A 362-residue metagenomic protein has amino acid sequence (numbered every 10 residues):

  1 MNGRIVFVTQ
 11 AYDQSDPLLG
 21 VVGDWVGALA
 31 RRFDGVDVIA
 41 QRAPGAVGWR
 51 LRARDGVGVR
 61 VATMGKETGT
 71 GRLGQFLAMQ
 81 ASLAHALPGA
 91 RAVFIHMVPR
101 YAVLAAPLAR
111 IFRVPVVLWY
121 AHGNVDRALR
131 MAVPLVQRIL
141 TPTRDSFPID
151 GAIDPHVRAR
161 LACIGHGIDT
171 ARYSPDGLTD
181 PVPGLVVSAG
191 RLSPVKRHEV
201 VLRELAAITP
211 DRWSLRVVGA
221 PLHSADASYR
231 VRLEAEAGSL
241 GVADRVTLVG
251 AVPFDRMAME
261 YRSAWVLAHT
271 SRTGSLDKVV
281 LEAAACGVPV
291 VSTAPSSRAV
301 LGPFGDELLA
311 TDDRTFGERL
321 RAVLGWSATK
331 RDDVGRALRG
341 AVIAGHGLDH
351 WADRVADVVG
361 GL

Functional and structural regions predicted by a protein language model:
V6-V8, G177-K196, V201-A207, R216-V218: Conserved donor-binding/catalytic core segment of Leloir-type glycosyltransferases
G20-G27, S193-A207, D211, S228-Y229: A conserved mid-protein helix/loop that constitutes part of the nucleotide-sugar donor-binding site
W49-L51, S214-A243, R256: Short, structured helix-loop element that forms part of the nucleotide-activated donor/catalytic region
A90-A92, R262-S275, V288: Acidic donor-binding loop of glycosyltransferase active sites
R172-D176, G325-G360: A charged, aromatic-enriched C-terminal amphipathic alpha-helix characteristic of glycosyltransferases across folds
A251-V252, M259-A264: Short alpha-helical donor nucleotide-sugar binding micro-motif in glycosyltransferases
V280, P289-S292: Short hydrophobic beta-strand element within catalytic cores of glycosyltransferases and related nucleotide-activated
F304-T315, A322-A328: Conserved acidic donor-binding segment of nucleotide-sugar-dependent glycosyltransferases
